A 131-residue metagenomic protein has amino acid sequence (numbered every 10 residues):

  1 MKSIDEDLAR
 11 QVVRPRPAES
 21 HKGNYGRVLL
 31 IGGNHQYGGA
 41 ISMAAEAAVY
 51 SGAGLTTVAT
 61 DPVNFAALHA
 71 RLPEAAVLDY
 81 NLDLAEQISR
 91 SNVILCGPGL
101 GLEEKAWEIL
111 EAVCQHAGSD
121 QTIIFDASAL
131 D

Functional and structural regions predicted by a protein language model:
M1-D131: Small-residue (G/A/S/T)-rich helix-start motifs and N-terminal tracts that mark the onset
